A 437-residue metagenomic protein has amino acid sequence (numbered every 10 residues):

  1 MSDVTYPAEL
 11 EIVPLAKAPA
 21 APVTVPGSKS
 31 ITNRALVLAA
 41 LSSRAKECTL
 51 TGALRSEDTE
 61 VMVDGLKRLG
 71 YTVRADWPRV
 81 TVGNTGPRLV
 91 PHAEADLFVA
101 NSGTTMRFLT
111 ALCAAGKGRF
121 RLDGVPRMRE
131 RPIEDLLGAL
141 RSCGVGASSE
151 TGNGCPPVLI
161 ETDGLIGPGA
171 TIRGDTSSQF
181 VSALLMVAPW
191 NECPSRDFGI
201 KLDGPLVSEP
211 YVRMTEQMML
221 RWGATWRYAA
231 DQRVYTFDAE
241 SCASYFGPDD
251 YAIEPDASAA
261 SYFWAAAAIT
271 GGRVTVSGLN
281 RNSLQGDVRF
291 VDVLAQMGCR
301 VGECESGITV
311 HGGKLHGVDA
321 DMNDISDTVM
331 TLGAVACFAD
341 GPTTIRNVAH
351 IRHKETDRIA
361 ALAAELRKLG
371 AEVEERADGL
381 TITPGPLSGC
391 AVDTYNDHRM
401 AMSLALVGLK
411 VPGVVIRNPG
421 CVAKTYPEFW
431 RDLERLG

Functional and structural regions predicted by a protein language model:
M1-G437: Short, structured segments at the rim of ligand-binding sites
